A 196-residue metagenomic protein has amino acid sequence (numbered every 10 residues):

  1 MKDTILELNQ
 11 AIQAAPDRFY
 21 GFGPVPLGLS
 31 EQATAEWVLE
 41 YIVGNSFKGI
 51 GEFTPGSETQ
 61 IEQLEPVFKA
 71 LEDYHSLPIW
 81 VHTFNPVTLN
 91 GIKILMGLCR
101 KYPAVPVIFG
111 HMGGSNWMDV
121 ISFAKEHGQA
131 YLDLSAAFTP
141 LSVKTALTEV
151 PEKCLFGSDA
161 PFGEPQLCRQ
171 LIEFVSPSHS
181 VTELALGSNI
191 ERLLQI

Functional and structural regions predicted by a protein language model:
K2-L6, L89-I92, Q166-R169: Short, surface-exposed alpha-helical segments at coil->helix boundaries
K2-W80, P86, E126: Active-site gating/metal-coordination segments in enzymes
L8, I12, I42, I50 (+6 more regions): Conserved, mostly hydrophobic/aromatic
R18-Y20, P106, Y131, L184: Conserved beta-strand segments of alpha/beta enzyme cores
S30, T139, F162: Nucleotide-sugar-dependent glycosyltransferase donor-binding/catalytic pocket residues
K48-G49, G56-S57, I61-L155: Catalytic pocket-lining loop regions of alpha/beta-barrel enzymes, especially the amidohydrolase/enolase/GH5 lineages
K153, Q166-I196: Mid-to-C-terminal alpha-helical segments outside catalytic/metal-binding sites
G157-P161, P165: C-terminal active-site rim and adjoining tail of enzyme catalytic domains
